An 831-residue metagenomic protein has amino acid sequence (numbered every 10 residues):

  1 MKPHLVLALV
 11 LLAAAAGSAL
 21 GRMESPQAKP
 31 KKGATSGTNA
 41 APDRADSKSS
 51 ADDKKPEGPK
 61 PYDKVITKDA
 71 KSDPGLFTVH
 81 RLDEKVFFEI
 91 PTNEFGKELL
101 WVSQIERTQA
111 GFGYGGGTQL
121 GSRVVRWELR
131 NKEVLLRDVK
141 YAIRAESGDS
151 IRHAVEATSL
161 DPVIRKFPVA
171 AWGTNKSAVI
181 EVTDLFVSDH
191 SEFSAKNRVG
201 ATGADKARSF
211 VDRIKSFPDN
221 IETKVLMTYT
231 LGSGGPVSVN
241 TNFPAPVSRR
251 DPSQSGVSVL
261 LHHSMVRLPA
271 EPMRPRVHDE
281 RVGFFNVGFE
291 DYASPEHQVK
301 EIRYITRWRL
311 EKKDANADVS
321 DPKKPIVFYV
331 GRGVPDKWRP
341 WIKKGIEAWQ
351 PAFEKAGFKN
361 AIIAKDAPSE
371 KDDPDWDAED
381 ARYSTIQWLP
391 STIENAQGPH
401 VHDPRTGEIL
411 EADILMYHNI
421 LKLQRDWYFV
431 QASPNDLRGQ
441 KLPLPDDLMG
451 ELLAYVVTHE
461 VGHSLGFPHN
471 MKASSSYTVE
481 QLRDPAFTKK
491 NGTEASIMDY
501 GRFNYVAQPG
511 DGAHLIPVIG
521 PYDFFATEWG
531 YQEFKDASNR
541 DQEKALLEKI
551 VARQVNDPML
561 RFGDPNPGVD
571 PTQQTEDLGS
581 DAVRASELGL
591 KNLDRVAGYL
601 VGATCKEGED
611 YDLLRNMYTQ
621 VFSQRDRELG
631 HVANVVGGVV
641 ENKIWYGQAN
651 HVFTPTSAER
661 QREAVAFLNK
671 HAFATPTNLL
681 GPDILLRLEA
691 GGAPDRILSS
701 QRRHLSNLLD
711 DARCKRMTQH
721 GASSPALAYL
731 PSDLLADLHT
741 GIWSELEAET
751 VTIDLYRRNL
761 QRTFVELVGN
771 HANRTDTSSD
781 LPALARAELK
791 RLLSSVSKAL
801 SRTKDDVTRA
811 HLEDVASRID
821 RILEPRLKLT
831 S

Functional and structural regions predicted by a protein language model:
K2-M23: Sec-dependent N-terminal signal peptides
R22-F87, P91-V334, A352, A356 (+13 more regions): Auxiliary tRNA-acceptor-end handling modules of aminoacyl-tRNA synthetases
K60, P340-E347, P351, Y455 (+4 more regions): Solvent-exposed, polar/charged alpha-helical surfaces in well-ordered, non-transmembrane soluble domains, broadly
T92, K343-I346, G450, A454 (+3 more regions): Extracytoplasmic/secreted envelope proteins and their assembly/folding machinery, especially bacterial periplasmic
E347-F358, G462-H463, F467, F503 (+3 more regions): Sec-exported extracytoplasmic/periplasmic mature domains
D366-L389, E451-Q508: The catalytic-center signature of Zn2+-dependent metalloproteases
Q397, H402, E408-M416, V457-H463 (+3 more regions): Extended catalytic-interface subdomain
S474-S831: Conserved catalytic/binding loops enriched for acidic/polar residues
